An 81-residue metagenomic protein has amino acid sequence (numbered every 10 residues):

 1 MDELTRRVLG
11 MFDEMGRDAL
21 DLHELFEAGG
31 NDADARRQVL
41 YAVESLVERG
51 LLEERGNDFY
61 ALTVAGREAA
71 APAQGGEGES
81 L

Functional and structural regions predicted by a protein language model:
M1-N31: Short amphipathic alpha-helical interface segments
E3-R6, R37, Y41, V64 (+1 more regions): Generic alpha-helical secondary structure signal
D21, R55-G56, E79: A generic structural-conservation signal
D32-E48: Short amphipathic alpha-helical interaction segments
V47-N57: A short, conserved structural fragment
D58-V64: Minor-groove-contacting beta-hairpin "wing" of winged helix-turn-helix DNA-binding domains
R67-L81: Short, amphipathic alpha-helical interaction segments positioned at domain boundaries
